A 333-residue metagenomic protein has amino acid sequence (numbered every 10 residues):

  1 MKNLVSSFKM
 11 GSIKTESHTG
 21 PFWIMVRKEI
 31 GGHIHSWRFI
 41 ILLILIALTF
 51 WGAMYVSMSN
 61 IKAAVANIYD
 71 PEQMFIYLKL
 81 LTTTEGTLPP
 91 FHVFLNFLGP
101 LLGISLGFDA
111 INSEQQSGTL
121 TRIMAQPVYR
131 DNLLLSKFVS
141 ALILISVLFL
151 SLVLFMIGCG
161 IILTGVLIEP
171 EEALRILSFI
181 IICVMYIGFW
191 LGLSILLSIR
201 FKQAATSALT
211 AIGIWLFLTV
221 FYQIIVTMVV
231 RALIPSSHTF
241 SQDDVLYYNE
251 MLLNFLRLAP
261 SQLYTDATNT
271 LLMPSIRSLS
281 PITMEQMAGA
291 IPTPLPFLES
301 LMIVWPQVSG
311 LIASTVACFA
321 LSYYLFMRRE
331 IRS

Functional and structural regions predicted by a protein language model:
K2-A47, M327: Aromatic- and glycine-rich beta-strand/loop motifs that create alpha-glucan
L4, F50-K62, F75-L95, S136-I195 (+2 more regions): Secretory targeting signals
H35-N67, H92-I104, T210-V226, S314-V316: Hydrophobic alpha-helical transmembrane segments of multi-pass membrane transport/permease proteins
S36, I181-Y222: A structural motif at transmembrane helix-loop-helix junctions in multipass membrane proteins
G52-N60, K202-L258: Transmembrane helix segments
A63-S105, L298-W305, S309: Membrane-embedded or membrane-proximal helical elements that form or frame transporter/channel pores
D109-I143: Helix-loop-helix units of permease transmembrane domains in multi-pass membrane transporters, especially ABC
N249-S333: Alpha-helical transmembrane segments of multi-pass membrane transporters/translocases
